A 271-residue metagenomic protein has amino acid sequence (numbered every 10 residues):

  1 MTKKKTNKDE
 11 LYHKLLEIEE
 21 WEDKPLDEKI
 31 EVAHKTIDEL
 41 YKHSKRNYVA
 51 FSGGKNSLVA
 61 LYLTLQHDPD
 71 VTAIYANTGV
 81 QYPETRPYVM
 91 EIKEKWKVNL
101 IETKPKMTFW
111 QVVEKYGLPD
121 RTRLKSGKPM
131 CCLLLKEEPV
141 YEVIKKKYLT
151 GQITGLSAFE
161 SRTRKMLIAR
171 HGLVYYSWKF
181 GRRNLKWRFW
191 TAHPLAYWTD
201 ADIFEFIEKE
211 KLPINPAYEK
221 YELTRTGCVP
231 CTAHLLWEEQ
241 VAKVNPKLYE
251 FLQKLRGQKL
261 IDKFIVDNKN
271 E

Functional and structural regions predicted by a protein language model:
T2-E271: Nucleotide-activated chemistry modules centered on ATP-dependent adenylation/adenylyltransferase
